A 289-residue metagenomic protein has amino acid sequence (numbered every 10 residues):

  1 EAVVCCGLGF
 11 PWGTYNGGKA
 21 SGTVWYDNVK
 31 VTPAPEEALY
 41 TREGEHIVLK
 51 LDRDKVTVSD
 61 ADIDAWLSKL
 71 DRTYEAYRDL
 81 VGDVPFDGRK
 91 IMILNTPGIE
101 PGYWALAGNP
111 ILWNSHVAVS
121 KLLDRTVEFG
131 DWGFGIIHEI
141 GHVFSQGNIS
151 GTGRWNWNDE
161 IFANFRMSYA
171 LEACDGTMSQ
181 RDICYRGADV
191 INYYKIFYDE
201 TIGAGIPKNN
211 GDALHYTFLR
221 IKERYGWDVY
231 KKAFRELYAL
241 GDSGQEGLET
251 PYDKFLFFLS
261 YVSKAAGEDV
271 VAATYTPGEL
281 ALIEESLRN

Functional and structural regions predicted by a protein language model:
E1-V29: Extracellular beta-strand ligand-recognition surfaces/modules
A20, T57-R72, T126-D131, G135 (+4 more regions): Soluble non-cytosolic domains of exported or imported proteins
K30-T41, E285-N289: Low-complexity, Pro/Thr/Ser/Gly/Ala-rich linker/spacer regions in secreted, extracellular modular proteins
T41-V143, G147-N148: Juxtacatalytic substrate-recognition/specificity segment
D62, W66-T73, W132-I136, I140 (+7 more regions): Stable alpha-helical elements in mature extracytoplasmic
Y77, D189-L282: Active-site-proximal alpha-helical
L80-N95, G151-N156, T177-I183, V229-E236 (+1 more regions): Surface-exposed patches in mature extracellular/periplasmic domains of secreted proteins
V119-D189: Zinc-dependent metallopeptidase catalytic helix centered on the HExxH motif and its immediate flanking segment
